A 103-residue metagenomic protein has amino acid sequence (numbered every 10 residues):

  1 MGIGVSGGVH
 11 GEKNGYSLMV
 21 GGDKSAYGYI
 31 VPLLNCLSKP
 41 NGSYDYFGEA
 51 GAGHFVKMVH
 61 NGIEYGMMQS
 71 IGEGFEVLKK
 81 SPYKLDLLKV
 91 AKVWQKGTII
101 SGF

Functional and structural regions predicted by a protein language model:
M1-E73: Rossmann-fold dinucleotide-binding core
N41-G42, Y83-F103: C-terminal substrate-binding/catalytic lobe of Rossmann-fold NAD(P)-dependent oxidoreductases
H60-M67, K80, V93-G97: Short, surface-exposed loop/turn motifs that are enriched in glycine and acidic residues and include a nearby proline
G72-K80: Short glycine/serine- and small hydrophobic-enriched flexible loop segments
